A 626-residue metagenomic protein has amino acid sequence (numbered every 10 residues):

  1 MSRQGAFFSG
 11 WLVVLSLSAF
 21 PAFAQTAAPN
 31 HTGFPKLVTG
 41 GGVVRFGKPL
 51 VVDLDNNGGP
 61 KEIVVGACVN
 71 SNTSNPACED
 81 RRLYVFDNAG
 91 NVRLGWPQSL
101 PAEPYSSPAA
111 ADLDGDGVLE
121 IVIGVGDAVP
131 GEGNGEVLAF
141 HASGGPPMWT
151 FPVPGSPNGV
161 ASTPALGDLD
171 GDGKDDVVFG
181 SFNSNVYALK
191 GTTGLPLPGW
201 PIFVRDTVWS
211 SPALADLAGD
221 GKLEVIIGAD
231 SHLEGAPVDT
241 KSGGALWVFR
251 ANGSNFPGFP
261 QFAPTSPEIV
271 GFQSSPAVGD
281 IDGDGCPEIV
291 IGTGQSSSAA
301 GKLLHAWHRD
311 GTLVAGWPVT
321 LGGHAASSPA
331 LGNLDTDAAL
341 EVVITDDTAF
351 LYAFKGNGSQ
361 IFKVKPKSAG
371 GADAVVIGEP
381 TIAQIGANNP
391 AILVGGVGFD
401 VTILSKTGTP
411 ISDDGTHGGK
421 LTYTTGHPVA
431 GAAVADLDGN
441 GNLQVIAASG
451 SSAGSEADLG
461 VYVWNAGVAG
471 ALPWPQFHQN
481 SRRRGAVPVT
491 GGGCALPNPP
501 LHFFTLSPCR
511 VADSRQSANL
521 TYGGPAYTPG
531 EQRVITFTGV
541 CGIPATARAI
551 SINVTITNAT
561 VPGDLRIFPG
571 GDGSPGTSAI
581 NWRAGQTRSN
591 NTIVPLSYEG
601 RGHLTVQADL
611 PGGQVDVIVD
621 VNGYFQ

Functional and structural regions predicted by a protein language model:
M1-F7: N-terminal secretory signal peptides that target proteins for export/translocation
S9-P21: Bacterial N-terminal signal peptides
A24-G493, L565: Extracytoplasmic/lumenal domain signature
G493-Q626: Short edge beta-strands and adjacent beta->alpha junctions
